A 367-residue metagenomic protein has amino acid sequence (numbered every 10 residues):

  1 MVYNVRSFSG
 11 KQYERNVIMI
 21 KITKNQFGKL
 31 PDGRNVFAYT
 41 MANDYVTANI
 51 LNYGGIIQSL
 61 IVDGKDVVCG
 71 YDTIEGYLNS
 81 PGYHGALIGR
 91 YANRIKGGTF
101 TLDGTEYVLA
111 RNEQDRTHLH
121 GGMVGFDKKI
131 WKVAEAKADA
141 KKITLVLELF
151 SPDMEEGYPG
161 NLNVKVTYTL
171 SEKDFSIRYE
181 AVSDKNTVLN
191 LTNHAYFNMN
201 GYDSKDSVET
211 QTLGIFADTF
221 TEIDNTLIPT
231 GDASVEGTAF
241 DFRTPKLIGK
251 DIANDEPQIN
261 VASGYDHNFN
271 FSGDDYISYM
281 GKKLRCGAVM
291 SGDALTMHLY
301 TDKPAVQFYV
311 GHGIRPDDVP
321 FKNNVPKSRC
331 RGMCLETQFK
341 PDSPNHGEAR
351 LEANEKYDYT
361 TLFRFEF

Functional and structural regions predicted by a protein language model:
Y3-I18: Short, Lys/Arg-enriched N-terminal segments with co-localized hydrophobic residues within the first ~10-30 amino acids
I18-F367: An exposed, glycine/acidic-rich loop-and-rim segment of catalytic or binding clefts
